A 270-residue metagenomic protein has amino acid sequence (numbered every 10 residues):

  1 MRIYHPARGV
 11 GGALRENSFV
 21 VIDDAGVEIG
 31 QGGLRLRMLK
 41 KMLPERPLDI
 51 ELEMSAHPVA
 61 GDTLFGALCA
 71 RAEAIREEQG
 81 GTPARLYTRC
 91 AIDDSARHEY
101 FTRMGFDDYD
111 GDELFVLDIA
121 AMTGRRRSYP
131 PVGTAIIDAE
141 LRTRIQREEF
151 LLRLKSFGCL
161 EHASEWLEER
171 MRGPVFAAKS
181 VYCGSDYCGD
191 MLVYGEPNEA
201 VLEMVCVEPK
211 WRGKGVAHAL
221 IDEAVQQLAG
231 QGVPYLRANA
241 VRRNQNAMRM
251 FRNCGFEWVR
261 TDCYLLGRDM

Functional and structural regions predicted by a protein language model:
M1-L48: Generic N-terminal amphipathic/basic segments
M1-S18, R126-E161: Short amphipathic alpha-helix that is part of the acyltransferase structural core
R8-G11, G32-K40, G158-E208: A conserved beta-strand-loop-helix scaffold within acyl/acetyltransferase catalytic domains
V20-I22, R46-D62, A91, V205-G213 (+1 more regions): A short, internal acetyl-CoA/4′-phosphopantetheine-binding micro-motif in the GNAT/acyltransferase core
A56-P131, C263-R268: Acyl-donor-binding surface of acyltransferase catalytic domains
P58-A74, V207, G213-G230, R249 (+1 more regions): Conserved acetyl-CoA-binding loop-helix of GNAT-fold acetyltransferases
L86-R89, L202, L236-A240: Conserved hydrophobic beta-strand within the GNAT/NAT acetyltransferase core sheet that lines the active-site cleft
R97-F101, A247-R252, F256: Conserved active-site tyrosine of GNAT-family acetyltransferases
